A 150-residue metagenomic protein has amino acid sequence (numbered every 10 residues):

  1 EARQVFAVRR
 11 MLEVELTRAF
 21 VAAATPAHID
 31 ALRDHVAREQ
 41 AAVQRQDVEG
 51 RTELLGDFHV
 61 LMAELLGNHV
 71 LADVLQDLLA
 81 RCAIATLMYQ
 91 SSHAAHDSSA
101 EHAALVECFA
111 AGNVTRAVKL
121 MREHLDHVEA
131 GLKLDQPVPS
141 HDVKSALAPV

Functional and structural regions predicted by a protein language model:
A2: Ligand/cofactor pocket segment of small-molecule handling proteins
V5, R9-L12, T17, A22-L87 (+2 more regions): Conserved amphipathic alpha-helical segments that form helical-bundle/coiled-coil interaction surfaces
A94-H96: Active-site loop of classical SDR/Rossmann-like NAD(P)-dependent oxidoreductases, centered on the catalytic Tyr-X3-Lys
V114-V150: C-terminal effector-binding regulatory domain of bacterial HTH transcription factors
